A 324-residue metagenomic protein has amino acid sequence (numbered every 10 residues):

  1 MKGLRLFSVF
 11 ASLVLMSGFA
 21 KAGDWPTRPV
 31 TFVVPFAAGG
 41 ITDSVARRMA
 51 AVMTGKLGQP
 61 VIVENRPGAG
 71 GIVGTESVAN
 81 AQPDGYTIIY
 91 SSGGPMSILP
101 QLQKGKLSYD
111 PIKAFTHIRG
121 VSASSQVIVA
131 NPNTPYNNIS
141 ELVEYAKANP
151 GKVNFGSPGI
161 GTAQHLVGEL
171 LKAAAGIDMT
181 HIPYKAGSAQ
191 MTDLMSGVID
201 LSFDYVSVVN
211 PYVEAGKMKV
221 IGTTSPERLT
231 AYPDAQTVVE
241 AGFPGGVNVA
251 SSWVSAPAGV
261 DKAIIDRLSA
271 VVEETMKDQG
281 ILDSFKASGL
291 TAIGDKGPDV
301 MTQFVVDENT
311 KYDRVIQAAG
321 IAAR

Functional and structural regions predicted by a protein language model:
M1-V9: Bacterial N-terminal signal peptides that target proteins for export
L15-F19: N-terminal signal peptide c-region/cleavage motif recognized by signal peptidases
A22-K113, K152, I160, G176-L201 (+3 more regions): N-terminal (or domain-start) structured segment
T27-P29, A173-A175, V239-E240, K262-R324: An extracytoplasmic/periplasmic, membrane-proximal ligand-sensing/linker region
I41-V45, M49, M53, G74 (+12 more regions): Stable alpha-helical elements in mature extracytoplasmic
M53, N80-Y86, Q101-A189, V238 (+1 more regions): Hinge/capping helix and adjacent helix->loop/strand transition within the periplasmic-binding protein
I89-P95, S157, G187, D204-V209 (+3 more regions): Beta->alpha turn/N-cap motifs
V209-K277, D307-T310, V315: C-terminal lobe and pocket-closing loops of periplasmic/extracytoplasmic Venus-flytrap solute-binding proteins
